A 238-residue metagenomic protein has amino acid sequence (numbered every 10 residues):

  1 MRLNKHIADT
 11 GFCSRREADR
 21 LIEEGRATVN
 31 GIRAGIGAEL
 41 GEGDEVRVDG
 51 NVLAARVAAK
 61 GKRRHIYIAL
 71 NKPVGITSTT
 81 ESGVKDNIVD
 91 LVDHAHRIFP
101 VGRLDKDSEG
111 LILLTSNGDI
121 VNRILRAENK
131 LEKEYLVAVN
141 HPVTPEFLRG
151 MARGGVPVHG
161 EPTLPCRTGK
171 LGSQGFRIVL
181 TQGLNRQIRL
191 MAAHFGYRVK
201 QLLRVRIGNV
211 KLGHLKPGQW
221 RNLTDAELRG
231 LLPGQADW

Functional and structural regions predicted by a protein language model:
M1-W238: Basic, flexible Lys/Arg- and Gly-enriched helix-loop patches that mediate nucleic-acid binding at interfaces with rRNA
